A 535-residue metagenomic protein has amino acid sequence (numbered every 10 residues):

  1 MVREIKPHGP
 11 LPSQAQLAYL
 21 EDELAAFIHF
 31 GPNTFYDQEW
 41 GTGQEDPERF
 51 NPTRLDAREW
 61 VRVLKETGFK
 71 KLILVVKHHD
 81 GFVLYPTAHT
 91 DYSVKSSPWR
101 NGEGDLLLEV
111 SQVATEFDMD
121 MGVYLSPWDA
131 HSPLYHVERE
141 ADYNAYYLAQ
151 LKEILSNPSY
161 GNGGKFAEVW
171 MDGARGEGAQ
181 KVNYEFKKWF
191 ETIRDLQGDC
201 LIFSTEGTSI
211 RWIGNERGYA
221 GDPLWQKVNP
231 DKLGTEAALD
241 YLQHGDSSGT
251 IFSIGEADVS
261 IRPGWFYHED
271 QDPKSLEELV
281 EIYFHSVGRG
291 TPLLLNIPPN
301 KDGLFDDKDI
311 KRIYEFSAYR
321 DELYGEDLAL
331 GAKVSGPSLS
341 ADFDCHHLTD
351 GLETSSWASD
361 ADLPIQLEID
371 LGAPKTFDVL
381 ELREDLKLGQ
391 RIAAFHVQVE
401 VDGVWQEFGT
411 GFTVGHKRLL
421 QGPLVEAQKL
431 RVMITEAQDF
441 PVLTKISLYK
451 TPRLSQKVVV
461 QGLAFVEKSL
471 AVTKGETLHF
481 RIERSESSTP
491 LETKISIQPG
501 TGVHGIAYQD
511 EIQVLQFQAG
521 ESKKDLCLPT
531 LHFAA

Functional and structural regions predicted by a protein language model:
M1-L363, E368-I369, T376-E384, Q390-R391 (+6 more regions): Mature catalytic domains of secreted/periplasmic carbohydrate-active enzymes
I365, D378, A393-F395, Q428 (+1 more regions): Short beta-strand/loop motifs in extracellular/secreted proteins, especially within beta-sandwich accessory domains
D370, E381-R383, H479-S485: Short edge beta-strand/loop segments characteristic of extracellular beta-sandwich folds
H396-Q398, S447, K494-Q498: Beta-strand signatures of extracellular beta-sandwich domains
V399-W405, Q498-G502: Change "in extracellular beta-sheet-rich domains … of secreted and cell-surface proteins" to "in beta-sheet-rich domains
G403-T410, Q509-I512: Surface-exposed loop/edge segments in extracytoplasmic proteins
R431-M433, C527: Extracellular recognition modules
S455-A535: Short boundary segments that mark the start of a structured unit
